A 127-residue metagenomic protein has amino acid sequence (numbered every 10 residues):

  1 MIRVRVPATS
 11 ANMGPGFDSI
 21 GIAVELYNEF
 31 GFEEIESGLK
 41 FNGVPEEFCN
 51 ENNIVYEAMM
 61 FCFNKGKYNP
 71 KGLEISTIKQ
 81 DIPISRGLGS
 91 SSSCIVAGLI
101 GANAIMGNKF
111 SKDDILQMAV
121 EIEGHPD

Functional and structural regions predicted by a protein language model:
M1-R86, N108-F110: ATP-binding N-lobe of GHMP and related small-molecule kinases
N69-D127: Gly/Ser-rich oxyanion-binding loop with an adjacent helix/lid that shapes the negatively charged ligand pocket
